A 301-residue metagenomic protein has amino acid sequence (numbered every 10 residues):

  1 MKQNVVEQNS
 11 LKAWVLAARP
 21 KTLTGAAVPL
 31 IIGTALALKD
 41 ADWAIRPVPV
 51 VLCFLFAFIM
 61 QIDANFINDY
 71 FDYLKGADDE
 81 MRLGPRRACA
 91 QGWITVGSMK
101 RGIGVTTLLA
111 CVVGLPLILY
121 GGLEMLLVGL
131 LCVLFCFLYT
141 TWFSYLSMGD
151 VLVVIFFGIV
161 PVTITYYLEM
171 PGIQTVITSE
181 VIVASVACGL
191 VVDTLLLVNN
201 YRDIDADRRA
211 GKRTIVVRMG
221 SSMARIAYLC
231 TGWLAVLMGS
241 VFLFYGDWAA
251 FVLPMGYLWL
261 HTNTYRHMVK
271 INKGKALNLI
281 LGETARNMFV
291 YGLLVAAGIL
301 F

Functional and structural regions predicted by a protein language model:
M1-V48, L52, L146: Topogenic membrane-insertion module of multi-pass membrane proteins
A27-G33, L152-Y166, C188, V216-S221 (+1 more regions): Small-residue-rich segments of transmembrane alpha-helices in multi-pass membrane proteins, especially helix faces
D42-I67, L126-F137, V176-V198: Membrane-embedded alpha-helical segments that form the functional core of polytopic membrane enzymes, especially those
I59-L83, T194-V216: Acidic (Asp/Glu-rich) catalytic motifs at the cytosolic membrane interface
E80-Y120, K212-G246, A285-R286, Y291: Multi-pass membrane catalytic core of lipid/isoprenoid biosynthesis enzymes
R87-I173: Intramembrane alpha-helical segments
V153-I204, S222-R225: Functional transmembrane core segments of multi-pass inner-membrane proteins
D247-F301: Extended hydrophobic alpha-helices typical of membrane-associated regions
